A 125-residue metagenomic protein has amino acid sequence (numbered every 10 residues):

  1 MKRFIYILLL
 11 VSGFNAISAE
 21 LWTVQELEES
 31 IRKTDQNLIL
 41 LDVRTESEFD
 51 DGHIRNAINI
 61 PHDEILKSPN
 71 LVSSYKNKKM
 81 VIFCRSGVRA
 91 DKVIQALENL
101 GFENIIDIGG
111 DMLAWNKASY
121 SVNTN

Functional and structural regions predicted by a protein language model:
M1-L9: Sec-dependent signal peptide recognition, specifically the positively charged N-region followed immediately by
K2-R3, A16-L38, E46-K79, V88-N125: Rhodanese-like catalytic fold shared by cysteine-dependent sulfurtransferases and DSP/PTP-type phosphatases
L8-S18: Hydrophobic h-region of N-terminal signal peptides that target proteins for export in Gram-negative bacteria
D42: Phosphate-rich cofactor/ligand-interacting catalytic cores and adjacent structured alpha/beta frameworks
F83: Short, surface-exposed ligand- or partner-binding patches at beta-edge/loop junctions that are enriched in aromatics
